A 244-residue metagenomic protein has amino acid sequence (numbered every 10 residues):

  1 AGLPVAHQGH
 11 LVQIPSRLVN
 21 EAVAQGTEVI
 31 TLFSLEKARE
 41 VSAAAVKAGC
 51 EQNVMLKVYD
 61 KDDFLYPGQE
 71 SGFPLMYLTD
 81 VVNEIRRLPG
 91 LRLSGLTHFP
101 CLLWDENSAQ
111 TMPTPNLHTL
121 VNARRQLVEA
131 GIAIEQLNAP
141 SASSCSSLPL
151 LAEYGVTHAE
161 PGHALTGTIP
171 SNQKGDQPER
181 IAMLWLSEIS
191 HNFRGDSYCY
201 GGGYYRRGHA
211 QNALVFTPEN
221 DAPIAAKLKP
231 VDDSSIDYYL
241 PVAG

Functional and structural regions predicted by a protein language model:
A1-D105: Active-site-proximal beta-alpha core segment in soluble small-molecule metabolic enzymes
E28, Q52-V54, P89, E135 (+3 more regions): Structural beta-strand/beta-sheet cores of well-ordered domains, especially the beta-sheet scaffolds that support
D60-Q177: Active-site loop/helix belt of alpha/beta enzymes
N116-T119, P218-K229: Gly/Ser/Thr-rich active-site loops/lids in small-molecule metabolic enzymes that frequently grip phosphoryl groups
S144-P223: Active-site loop ensemble at the mouth of alpha/beta enzyme cores that anchors a bound cofactor
D232-G244: A conserved acidic, glycine/proline-rich C-terminal tail/linker
